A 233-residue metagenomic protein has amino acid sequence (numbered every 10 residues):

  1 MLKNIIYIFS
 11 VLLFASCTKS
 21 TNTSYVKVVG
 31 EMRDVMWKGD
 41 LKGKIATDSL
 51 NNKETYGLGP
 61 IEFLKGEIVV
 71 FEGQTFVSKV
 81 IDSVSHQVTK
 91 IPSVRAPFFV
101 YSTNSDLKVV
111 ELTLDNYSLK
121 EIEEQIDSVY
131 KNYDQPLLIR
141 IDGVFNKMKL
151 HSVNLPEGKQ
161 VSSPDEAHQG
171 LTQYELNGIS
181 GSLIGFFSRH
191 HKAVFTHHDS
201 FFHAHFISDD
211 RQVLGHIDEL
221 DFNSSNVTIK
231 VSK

Functional and structural regions predicted by a protein language model:
L2-I8: Sec-dependent signal peptide recognition, specifically the positively charged N-region followed immediately by
A15-S16: C-terminal motif of bacterial Sec signal peptides marking the signal peptidase cleavage site
N22-N52, A204: Start-of-domain marker
L41-R95: N-terminal low-complexity or amphipathic/hydrophobic leaders
K79-L137: Contiguous hydrophobic, core-forming segments of folded domains
D115-N116, I122-Q169: Mid-length scaffold segments of soluble, non-membrane domains
E157-D209: Short, hydrophobic/π-rich interface segment
H205-K233: C-terminal structured interaction module
